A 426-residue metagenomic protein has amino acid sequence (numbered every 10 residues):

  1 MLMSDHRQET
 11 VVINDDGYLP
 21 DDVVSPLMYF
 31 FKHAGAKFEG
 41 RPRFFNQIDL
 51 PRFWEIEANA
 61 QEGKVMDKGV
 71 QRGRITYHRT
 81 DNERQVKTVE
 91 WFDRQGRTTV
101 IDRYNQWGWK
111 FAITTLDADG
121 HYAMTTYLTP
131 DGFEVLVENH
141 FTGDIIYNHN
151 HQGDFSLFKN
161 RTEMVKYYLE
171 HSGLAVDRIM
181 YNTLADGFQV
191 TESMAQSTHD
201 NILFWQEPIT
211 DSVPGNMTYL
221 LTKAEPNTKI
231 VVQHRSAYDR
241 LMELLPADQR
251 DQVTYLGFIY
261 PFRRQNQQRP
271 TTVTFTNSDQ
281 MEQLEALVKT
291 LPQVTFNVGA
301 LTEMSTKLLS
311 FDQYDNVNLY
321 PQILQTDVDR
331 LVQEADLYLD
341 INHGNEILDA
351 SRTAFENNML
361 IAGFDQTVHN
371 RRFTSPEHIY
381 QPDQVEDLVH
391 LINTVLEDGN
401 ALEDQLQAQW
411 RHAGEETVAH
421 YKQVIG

Functional and structural regions predicted by a protein language model:
M1-W54: N-terminal subdomain of nucleotide-sugar transferases
Q152-N160, Y167-D186: Short N-terminal targeting/anchoring amphipathic segment
N216-Q249: A short, active-site helix/loop in glycosyltransferases that binds the activated sugar's phosphate group
V253-S310: Conserved catalytic-core segment of nucleotide-activated headgroup transferases in glycan assembly
T306-I323: Nucleotide-activated donor-binding/catalytic signature segment of Leloir-type glycosyltransferases, i.e., the conserved
D329-A335: Short alpha-helical donor nucleotide-sugar binding micro-motif in glycosyltransferases
L337-R411: Catalytic binding pocket for nucleotide-activated donors in carbohydrate/polymer assembly enzymes
A408-G426: C-terminal alpha-helical cap of glycosyltransferases
